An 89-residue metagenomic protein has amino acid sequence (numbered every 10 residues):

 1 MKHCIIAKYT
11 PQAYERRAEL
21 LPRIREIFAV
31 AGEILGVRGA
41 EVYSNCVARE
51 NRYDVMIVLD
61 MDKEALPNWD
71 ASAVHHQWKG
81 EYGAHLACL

Functional and structural regions predicted by a protein language model:
M1-D54, E64-P67: Short S/T/G/P-rich N-terminal loop/turn motif that feeds into the first structured element of a domain
E26-G36, D60-L89: An amphipathic, aromatic/His-enriched active-site/gating alpha helix that lines ligand/cofactor pockets
